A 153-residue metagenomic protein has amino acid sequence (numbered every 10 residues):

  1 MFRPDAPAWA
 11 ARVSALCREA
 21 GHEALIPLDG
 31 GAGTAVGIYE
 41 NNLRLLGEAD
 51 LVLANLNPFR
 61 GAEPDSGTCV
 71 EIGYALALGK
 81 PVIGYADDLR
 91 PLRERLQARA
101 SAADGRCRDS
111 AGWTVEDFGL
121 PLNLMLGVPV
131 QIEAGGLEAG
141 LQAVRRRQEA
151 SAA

Functional and structural regions predicted by a protein language model:
M1-A153: Conserved catalytic or regulatory cores that recognize and/or transform ribose-phosphate-containing ligands
